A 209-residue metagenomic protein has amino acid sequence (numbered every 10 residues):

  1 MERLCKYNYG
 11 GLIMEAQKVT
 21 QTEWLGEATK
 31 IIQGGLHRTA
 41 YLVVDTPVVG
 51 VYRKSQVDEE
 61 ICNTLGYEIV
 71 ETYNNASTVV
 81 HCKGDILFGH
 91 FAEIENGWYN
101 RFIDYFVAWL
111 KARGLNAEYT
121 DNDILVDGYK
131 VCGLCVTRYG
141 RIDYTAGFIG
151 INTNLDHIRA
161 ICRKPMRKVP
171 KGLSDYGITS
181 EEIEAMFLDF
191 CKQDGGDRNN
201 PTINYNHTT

Functional and structural regions predicted by a protein language model:
K6-T64, V70-Y73, R167-T209: Active-site loop/lid in soluble adenylation, ligation, and acyl-transfer enzymes
H37, R101-E118, K130-T209: Long, positively charged amphipathic alpha-helical accessory segments at protein N-termini or as interdomain linkers
V49, S55-Q56, Y119-Y129: Ser/Thr-rich, low-complexity intrinsically disordered terminal regions
R53, H90-I94, I151: Short beta-strand-to-loop capping motifs
V57-E93: A glycine-rich, hydrophobic loop/mini-helix early in the fold
C82-L125: Contiguous, small/hydrophobic- and glycine-enriched helical/loop subdomains that border and often "cap" functional
